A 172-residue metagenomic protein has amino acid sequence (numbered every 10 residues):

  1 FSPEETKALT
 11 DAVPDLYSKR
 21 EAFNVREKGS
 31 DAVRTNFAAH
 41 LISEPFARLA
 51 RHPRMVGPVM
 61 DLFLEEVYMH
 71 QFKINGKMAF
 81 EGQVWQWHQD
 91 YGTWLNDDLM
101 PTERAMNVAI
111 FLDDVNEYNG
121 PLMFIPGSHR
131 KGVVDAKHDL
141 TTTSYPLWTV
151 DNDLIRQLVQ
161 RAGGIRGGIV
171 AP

Functional and structural regions predicted by a protein language model:
F1-M100: Non-heme Fe(II)-dependent double-stranded beta-helix
L62, L95-E117: Short, conserved beta-strand element in jelly-roll/cupin
Q71, E103-N107, N119, I165-G167: Extracellular structured ligand-interaction cores
K73, Q86, N107, F111 (+1 more regions): Conserved beta-strand segments that form the floor/walls of ligand-binding pockets within enzyme and binding domains
I74-E81, Y91-G92, F111-E117, G127-K131: Short acidic/polar capping segments at secondary-structure boundaries
M78, E103, Q160-G163: Short solvent-exposed loop/turn micro-motifs enriched in small/polar/acidic residues
V115-P172: Double-stranded beta-helix
